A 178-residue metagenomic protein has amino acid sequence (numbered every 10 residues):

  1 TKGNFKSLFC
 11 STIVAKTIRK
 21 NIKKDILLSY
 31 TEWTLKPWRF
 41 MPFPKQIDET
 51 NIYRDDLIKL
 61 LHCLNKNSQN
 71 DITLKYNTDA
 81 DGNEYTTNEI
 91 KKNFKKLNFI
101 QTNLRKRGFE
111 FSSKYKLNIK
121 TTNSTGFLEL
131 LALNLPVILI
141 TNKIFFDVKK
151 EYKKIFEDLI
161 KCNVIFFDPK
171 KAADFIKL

Functional and structural regions predicted by a protein language model:
K2-C10, N21-K23, F94, K116 (+1 more regions): Catalytic binding pocket for nucleotide-activated donors in carbohydrate/polymer assembly enzymes
G3-E89: Conserved catalytic-core segment of nucleotide-activated headgroup transferases in glycan assembly
C10, I58, N70-L133, N142-I144: Donor nucleotide-activated moiety binding/catalytic core segment of transferases that use nucleotide-activated donors
K16-K20, C63-K66, F109-E110, E129-L131 (+1 more regions): A general structural signal for short secondary-structure junctions and capping/turn motifs
K24, Q46-D48, N65, K95-K96 (+3 more regions): Alpha-helix initiation/capping motif
T34-P37, C63, Q101-L104, V148-K153: Short amphipathic alpha-helical segments, especially helix-boundary/capping motifs
T50-Y53, N83, L104, K149 (+1 more regions): Intrinsic-disorder-associated interaction segments
